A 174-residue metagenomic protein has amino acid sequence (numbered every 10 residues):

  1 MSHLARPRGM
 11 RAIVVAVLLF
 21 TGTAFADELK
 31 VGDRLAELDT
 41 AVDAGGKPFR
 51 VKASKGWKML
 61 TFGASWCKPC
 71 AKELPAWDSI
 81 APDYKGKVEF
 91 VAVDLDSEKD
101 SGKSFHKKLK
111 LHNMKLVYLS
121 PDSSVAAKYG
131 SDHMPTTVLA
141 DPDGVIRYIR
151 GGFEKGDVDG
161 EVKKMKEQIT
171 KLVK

Functional and structural regions predicted by a protein language model:
S2-I13: Bacterial N-terminal signal peptides that target proteins for export
R11-G22: Bacterial N-terminal signal peptides
G22-E37: N-proximal helix/coil linker or "cap" segments that precede and/or mark the start of modular domains
L38-K58: A short beta-strand-turn-helix
T40, H106-D143: Short, internal strand/loop/helix patches that form the active-site neighborhood or redox-interaction surface
G56-K58, G63-W66, H133: Short pre-active-site segment immediately N-terminal to redox-active cysteine/selenocysteine motifs in thiol-based
A71-L109, P121-K128: Structural microenvironment flanking redox-active thiols in thiol-disulfide oxidoreductases
L139-K174: Thiol-/selenol-based redox modules, centered on thioredoxin-like and closely related oxidoreductase domains
